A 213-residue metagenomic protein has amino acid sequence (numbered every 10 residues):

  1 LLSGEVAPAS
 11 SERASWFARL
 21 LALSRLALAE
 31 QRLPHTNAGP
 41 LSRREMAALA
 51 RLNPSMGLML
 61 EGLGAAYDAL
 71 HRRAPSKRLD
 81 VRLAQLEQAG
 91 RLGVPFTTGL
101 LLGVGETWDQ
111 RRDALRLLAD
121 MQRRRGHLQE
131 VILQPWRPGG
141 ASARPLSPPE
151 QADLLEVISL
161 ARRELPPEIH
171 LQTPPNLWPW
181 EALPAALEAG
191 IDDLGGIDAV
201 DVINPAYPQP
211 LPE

Functional and structural regions predicted by a protein language model:
L1-M121: Conserved Radical SAM active-site core
R112-E213: Auxiliary Fe-S-binding modules of radical SAM enzymes
